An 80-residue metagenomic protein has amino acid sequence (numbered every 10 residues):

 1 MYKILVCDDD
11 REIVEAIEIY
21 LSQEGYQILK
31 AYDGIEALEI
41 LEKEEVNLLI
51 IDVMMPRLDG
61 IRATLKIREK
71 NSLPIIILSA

Functional and structural regions predicted by a protein language model:
M1-K3: Non-catalytic signal-transmission and effector/linker regions of two-component phosphorelay proteins
C7-D8, A31, L49: Conserved sequence signature across two-component system core domains
D8, D52, S79: Active-site residues of response regulator receiver
R11-L29, K43: Two-component/phosphorelay signaling modules centered on CheY-like receiver
D33-E36, D59-R62: Acidic catalytic/metal-coordinating carboxylates
E44-I50: Active-site beta3 strand of CheY-like receiver
M55: Receiver (REC) domain active-site loop signature in two-component systems and cognate sites in sensor histidine kinases
L73-A80: A short, hydrophobic beta-strand element within the central beta-sheet of small alpha/beta folds
